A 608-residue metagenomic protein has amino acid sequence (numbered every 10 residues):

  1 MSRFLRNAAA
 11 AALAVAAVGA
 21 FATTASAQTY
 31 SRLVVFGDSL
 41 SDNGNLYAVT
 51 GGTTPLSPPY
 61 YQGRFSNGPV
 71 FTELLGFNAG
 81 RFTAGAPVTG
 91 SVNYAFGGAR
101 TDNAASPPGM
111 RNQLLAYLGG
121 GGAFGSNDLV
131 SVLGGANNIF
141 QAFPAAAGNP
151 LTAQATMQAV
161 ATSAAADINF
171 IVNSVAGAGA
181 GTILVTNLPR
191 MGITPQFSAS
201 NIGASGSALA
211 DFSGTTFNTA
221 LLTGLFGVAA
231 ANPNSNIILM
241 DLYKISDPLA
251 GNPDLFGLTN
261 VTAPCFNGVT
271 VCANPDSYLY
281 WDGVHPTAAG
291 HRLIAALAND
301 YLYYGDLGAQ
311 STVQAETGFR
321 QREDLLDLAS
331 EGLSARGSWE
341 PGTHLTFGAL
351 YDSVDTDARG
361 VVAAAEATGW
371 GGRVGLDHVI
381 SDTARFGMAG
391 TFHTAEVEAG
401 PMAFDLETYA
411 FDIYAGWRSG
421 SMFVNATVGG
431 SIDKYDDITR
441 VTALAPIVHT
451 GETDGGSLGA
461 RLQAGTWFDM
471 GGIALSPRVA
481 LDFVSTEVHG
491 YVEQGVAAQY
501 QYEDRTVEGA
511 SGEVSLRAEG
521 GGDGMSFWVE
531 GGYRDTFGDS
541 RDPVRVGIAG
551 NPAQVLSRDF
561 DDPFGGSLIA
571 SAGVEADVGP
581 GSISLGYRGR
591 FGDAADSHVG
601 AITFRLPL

Functional and structural regions predicted by a protein language model:
M1-A12: Bacterial N-terminal signal peptides that target proteins for export
R3, A16-A17, A25-S338, Y351-D357 (+1 more regions): Conserved active-site regions of diverse hydrolases
A9, Y47-V49, T83, T101 (+11 more regions): Generic preference for hydrophobic/aromatic residues in regular secondary structure cores
A10-A20: Bacterial N-terminal signal peptides
F21, A231-P233, R418, D469: Short, structurally constrained coil/turn elements that cap an alpha-helix or connect an alpha-helix to the following
F21-A22, A27, P150, G257 (+3 more regions): A detector of low-complexity, intrinsically disordered, Ser/Thr/Gly/Pro/Ala-rich segments
H344-L608: Membrane translocator/pore-forming domains, dominated by Gram-negative outer-membrane beta-barrels
